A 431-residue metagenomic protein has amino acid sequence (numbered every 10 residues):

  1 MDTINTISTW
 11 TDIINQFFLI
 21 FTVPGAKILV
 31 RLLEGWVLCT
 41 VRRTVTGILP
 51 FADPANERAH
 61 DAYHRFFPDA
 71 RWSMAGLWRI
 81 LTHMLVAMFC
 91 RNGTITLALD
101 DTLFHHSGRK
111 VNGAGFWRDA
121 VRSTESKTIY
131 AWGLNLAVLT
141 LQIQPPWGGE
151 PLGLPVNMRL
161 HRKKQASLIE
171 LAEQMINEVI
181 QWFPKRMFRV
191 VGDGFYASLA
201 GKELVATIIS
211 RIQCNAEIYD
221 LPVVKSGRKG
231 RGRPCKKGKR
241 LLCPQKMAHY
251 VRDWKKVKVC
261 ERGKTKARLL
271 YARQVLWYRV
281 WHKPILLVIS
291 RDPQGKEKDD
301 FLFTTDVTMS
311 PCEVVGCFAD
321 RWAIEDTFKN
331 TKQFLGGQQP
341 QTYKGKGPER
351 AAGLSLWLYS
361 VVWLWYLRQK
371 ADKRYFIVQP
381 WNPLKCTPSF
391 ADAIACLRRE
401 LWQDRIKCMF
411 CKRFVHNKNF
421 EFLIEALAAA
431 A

Functional and structural regions predicted by a protein language model:
M1-F18, G25, G93, H106 (+2 more regions): Single, function-defining residue in the core of a domain
F17, F21-G25, W36, T40-R109 (+4 more regions): Electropositive nucleic-acid engagement tracts
I28-L33: Amphipathic, charged-and-aliphatic alpha-helical interface segments that function as noncatalytic docking
E34-V37, A52, F66-M74, T124-I129 (+2 more regions): Short secondary-structure transition/capping motifs
W36, V45, L49-A52, H60-F67 (+9 more regions): Long, contiguous hydrophobic alpha-helical segments, chiefly transmembrane helices and signal peptides
T40, L134, E349-A352: A generic structural signal for residues located within well-ordered alpha-helices of large catalytic or ligand-binding
P68-E150, V156, K266-L276: Active-site-proximal, Lys/Arg-enriched surface segment that forms a nucleic-acid-binding/basic interface patch
